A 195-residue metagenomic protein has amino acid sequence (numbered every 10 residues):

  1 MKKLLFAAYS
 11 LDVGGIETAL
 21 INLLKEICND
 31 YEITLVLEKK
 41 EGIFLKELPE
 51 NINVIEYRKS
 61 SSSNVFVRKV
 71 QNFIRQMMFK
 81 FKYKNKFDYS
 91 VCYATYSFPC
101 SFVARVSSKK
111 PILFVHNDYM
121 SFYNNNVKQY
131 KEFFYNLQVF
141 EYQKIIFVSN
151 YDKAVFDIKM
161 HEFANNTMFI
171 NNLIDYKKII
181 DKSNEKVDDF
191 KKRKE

Functional and structural regions predicted by a protein language model:
M1-K3, D181-E195: Nucleotide-sugar donor-binding and catalytic loop/hinge architecture of NDP-sugar-dependent glycosyltransferases
F6-I21: A short, glycine/small-residue-rich beta-strand->loop->alpha-helix junction that serves as a flexible
A8-L11, E26-R68: Conserved nucleotide-sugar phosphate-binding/catalytic loop shared by glycosyltransferases and other
S62-N64, K110-K128: A short, histidine- and acid-enriched strand-loop-helix "catalytic/donor-clamping" loop that lines the nucleotide-sugar
M77-K86, K128-F147: Membrane-proximal helix-turn-helix segments that form the acceptor-binding/catalytic region of lipid-linked
V91-F98, V115: Short His-centered aromatic/hydrophobic patch
C92-Y93, F147-N150: Short beta-strand scaffold positions
Y151, L173: Carbohydrate-associated surface elements
